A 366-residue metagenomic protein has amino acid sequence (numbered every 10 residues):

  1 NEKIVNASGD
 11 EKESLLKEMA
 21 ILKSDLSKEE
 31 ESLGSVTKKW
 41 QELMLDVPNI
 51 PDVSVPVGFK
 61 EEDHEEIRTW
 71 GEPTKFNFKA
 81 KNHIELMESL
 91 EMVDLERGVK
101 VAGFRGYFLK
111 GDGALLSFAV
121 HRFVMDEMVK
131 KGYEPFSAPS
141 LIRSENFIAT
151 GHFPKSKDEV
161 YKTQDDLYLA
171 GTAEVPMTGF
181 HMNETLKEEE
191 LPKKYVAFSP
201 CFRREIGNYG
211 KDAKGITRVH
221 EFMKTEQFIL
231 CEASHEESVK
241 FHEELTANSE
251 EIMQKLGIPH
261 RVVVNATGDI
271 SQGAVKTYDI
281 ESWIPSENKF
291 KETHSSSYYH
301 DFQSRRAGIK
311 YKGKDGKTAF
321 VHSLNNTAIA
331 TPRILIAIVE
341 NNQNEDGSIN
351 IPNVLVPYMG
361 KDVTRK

Functional and structural regions predicted by a protein language model:
N1-T74, M92: N-terminal alpha-helical targeting/anchoring segments
T69-K366: TRNA-recognition modules of translation machinery and tRNA-sensing kinases, especially anticodon-binding
